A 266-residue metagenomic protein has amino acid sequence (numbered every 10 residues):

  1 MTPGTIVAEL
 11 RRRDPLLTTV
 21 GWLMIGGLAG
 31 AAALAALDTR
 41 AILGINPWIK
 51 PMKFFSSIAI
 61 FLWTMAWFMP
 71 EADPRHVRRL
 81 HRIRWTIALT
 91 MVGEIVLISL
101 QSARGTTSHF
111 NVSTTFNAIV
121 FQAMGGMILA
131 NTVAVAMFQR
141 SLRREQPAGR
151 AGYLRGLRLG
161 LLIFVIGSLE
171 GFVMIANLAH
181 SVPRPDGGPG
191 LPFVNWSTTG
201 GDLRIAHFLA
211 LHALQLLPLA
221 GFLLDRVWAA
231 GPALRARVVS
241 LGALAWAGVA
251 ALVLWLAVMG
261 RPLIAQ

Functional and structural regions predicted by a protein language model:
M1-R13: Short, Lys/Arg-rich, polar N-terminal cytosolic tail immediately upstream of the first transmembrane signal-anchor
G4, G187-G201, L224-L234: Short, membrane-exposed interhelical loops at transmembrane-helix boundaries
L16-A36, I49-P70, W85-A103, A123-F138 (+3 more regions): Hydrophobic cores of alpha-helical transmembrane segments in multi-pass integral membrane proteins
A36-L37, S99-H109, I175-P185, V258-I264: Membrane-helix interface motif
L37-N46, A72-D73: Short, hydrophobic transmembrane alpha-helix segments
I42-P51, F110-A123, A151-L154, A265-Q266: Non-cytosolic membrane-interface motifs at loop->transmembrane helix junctions
F68-R79: Membrane-helix interface/capping segments
M174-A213: Membrane-interfacial catalytic/cofactor-binding modules of polytopic membrane enzymes
